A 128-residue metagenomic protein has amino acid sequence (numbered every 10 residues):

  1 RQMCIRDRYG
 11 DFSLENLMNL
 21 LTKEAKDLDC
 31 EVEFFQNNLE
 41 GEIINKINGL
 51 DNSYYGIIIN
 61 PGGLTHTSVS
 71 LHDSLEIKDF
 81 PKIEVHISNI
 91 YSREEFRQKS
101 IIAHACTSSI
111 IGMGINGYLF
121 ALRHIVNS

Functional and structural regions predicted by a protein language model:
R1-I5: Short, small-residue-biased leader/transition segments that mark boundaries at the very start of proteins
R8-K26: Short catalytic helix/loop segments, enriched in acidic residues and glycine and frequently bearing histidine
F12, E33-F34, I83, S92-S128: Short, glycine-/small-residue-rich phosphate/pyrophosphate-handling segment
E31-G41: Short beta->alpha junction loops
E42-K46: Short acidic active-site motifs
L50-I57: Short acidic/histidine-rich motifs immediately flanking catalytic phosphotransfer sites in two-component signaling
S68-D79: Short Gly/Thr/Asp-enriched flexible loops that form oxyanion-binding sites at enzyme active sites
